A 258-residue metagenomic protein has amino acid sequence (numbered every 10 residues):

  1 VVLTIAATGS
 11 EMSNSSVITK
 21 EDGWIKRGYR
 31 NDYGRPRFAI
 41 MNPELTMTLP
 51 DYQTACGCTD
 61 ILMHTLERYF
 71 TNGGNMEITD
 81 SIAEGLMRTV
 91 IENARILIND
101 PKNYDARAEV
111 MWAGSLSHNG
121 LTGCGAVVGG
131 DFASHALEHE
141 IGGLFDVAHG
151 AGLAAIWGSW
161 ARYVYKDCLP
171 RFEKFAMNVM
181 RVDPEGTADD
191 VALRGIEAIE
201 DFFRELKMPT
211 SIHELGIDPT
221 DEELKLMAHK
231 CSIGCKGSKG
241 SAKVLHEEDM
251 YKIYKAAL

Functional and structural regions predicted by a protein language model:
V1-I78, K174: A glycine/threonine-rich phosphate-anchoring loop and its flanking beta-alpha core in nucleotide/phosphate-binding
R68-A198: Active-site segments that bind and position negatively charged phosphate/pyrophosphate groups
F172, V179-L258: C-terminal charged capping/lid subdomain of soluble metabolic enzymes
